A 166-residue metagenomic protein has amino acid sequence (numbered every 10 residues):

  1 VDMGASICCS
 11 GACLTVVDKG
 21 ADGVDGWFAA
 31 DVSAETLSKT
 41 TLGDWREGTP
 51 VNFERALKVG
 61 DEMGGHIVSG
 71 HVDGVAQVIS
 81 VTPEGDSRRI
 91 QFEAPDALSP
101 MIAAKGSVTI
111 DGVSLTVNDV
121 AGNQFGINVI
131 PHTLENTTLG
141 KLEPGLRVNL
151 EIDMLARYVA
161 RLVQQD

Functional and structural regions predicted by a protein language model:
V1-D166: Conserved loop->alpha-helix
